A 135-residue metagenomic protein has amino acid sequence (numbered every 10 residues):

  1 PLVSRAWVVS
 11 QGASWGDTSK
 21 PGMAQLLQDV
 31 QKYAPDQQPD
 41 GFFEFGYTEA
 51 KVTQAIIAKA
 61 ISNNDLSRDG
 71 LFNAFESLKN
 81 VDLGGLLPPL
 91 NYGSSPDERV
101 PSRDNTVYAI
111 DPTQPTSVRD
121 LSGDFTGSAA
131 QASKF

Functional and structural regions predicted by a protein language model:
P1-Y47, I61, D124: Extracellular/periplasmic periplasmic-binding protein-like sensory domains
M23-Q25, L83, P88, F135: General N-terminal targeting signals
D36-F43, Q54-S117: Segments of small-molecule ligand-sensing domains
A50: C-terminal helical cap and adjacent loop that interface with cofactors, partners, or active-site loops
L121-F135: Short, cationic low-complexity segments
